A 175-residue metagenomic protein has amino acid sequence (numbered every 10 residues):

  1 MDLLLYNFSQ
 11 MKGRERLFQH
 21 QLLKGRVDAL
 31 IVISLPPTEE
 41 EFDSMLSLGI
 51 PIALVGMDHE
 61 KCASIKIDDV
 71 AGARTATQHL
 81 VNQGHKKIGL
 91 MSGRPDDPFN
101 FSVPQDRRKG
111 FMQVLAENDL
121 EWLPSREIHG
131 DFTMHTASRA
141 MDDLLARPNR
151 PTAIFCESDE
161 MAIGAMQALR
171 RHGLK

Functional and structural regions predicted by a protein language model:
M1-T38: Central regulatory/effector-binding core of bacterial HTH transcription factors
L4, E40, S44-L54, D58-K175: Bacterial carbohydrate/catabolite-sensing allosteric modules
